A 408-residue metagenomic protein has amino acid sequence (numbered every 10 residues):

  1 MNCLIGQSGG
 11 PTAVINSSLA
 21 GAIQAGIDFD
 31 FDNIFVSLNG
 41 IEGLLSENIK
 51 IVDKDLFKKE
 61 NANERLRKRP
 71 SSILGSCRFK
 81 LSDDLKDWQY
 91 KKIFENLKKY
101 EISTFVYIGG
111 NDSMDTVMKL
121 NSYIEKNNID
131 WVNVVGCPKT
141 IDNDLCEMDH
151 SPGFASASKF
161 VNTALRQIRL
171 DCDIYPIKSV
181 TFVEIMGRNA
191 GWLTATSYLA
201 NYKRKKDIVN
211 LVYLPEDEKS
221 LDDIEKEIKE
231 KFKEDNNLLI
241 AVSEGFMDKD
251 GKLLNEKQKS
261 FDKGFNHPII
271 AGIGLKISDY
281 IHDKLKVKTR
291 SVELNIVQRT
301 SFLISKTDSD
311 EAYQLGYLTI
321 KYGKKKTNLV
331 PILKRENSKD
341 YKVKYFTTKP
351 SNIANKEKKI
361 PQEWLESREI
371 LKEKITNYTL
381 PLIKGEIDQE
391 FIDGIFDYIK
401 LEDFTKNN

Functional and structural regions predicted by a protein language model:
M1-I5, L66-F79, K139-D149, P176-S179 (+1 more regions): Gly-rich Lys/Arg/Thr-decorated short loops/hinges at beta-loop-alpha junctions or inter-strand turns that position
M1-K50: N-terminal phosphate-binding or glycine-rich loops at protein starts, especially the Walker A/P-loop of NTPases
N2-T12, S72-R78, S103-G109, G136 (+2 more regions): Short glycine-rich or small-residue beta-strand-to-loop segments that form or flank ligand, phosphate, metal/Fe-S
S8-G10, S37-G43, R78-F79, G110-N111 (+5 more regions): Short, ordered loop/turn segments at secondary-structure junctions
T12-A22, L44-L45, S82, D87-K91 (+6 more regions): Short glycine/serine/threonine-rich phosphate/pyrophosphate-binding segments that cradle anionic phosphate groups
I34-S37, N96, T104-G109, D115-N127 (+2 more regions): Accessory alpha-helical/coil subdomains and C-terminal extensions that flank or cap enzyme catalytic cores
N48-S103, D112, P152, R166: Glycine-rich oxoanion-binding loops at beta->alpha junctions
E256-N408: C-terminal non-catalytic interaction/assembly regions of soluble proteins
